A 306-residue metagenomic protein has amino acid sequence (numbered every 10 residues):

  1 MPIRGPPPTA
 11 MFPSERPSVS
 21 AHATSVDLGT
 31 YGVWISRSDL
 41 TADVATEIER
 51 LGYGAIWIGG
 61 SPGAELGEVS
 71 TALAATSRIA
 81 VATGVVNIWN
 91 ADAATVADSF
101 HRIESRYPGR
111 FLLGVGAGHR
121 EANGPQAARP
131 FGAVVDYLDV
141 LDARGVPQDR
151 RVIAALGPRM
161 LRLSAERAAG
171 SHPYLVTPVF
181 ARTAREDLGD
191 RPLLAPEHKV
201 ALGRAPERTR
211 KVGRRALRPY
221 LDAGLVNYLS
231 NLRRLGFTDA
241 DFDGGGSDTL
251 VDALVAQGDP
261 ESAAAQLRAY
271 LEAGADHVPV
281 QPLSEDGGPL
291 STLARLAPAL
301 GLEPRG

Functional and structural regions predicted by a protein language model:
P2-P6, A10-G306: Active-site-adjacent structural elements that line small-molecule/cofactor binding pockets in enzymes
